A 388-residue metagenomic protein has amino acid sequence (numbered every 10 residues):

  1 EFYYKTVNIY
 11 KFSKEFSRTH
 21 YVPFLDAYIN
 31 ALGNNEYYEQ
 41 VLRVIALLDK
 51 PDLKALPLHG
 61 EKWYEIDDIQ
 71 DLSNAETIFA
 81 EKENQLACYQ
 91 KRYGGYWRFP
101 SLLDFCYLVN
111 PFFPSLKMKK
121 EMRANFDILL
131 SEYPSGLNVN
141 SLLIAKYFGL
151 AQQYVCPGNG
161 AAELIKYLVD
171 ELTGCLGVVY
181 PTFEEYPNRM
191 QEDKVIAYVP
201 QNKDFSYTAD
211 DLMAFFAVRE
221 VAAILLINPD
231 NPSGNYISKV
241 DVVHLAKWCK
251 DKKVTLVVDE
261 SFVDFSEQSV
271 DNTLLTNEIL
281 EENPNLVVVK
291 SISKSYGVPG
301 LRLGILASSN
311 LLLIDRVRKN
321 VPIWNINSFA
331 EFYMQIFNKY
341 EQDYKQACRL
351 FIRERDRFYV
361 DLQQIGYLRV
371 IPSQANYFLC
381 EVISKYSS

Functional and structural regions predicted by a protein language model:
F2-E61, V321, N325-A330: Catalytic-core segments of class I nucleotidyltransferases/pyrophosphorylases that form NMP-activated intermediates
K5-T6, G136, N285-I371: PLP-dependent aminotransferase class I/II
R18-T19, L116, K385-S388: Short, conserved charged micro-motifs
T77-E132, R219-E220: N-terminal "arm"/small-domain region of PLP-dependent enzymes with the aminotransferase-like
E83, Q363-R369, Y377-S388: Conserved C-terminal alpha-helix-loop-beta "cap" of PLP-dependent enzymes that closes/shapes the active-site mouth
K120-E163, E354-R355: Conserved N-terminal alpha-helix of the aminotransferase class I/II PLP-enzyme fold
D170-L226: PLP-dependent aminotransferase-like
S206-R219, P232-S295: Active-site pre-lysine segment of PLP-dependent enzymes
